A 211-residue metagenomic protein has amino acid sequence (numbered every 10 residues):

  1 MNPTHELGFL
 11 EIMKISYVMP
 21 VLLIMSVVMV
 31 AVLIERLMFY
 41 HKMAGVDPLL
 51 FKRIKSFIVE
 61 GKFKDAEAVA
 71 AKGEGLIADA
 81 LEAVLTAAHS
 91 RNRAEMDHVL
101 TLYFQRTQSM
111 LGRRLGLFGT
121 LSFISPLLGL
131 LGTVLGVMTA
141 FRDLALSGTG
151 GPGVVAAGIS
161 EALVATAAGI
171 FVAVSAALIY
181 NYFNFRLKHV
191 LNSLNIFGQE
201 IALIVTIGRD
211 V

Functional and structural regions predicted by a protein language model:
M1-F51: Hydrophobic membrane-targeting segments
E6-V18, T101-S122, P152-V164: Alpha-helical membrane-interface segments at transmembrane helix boundaries
S16, V30, A66, L81 (+3 more regions): Residue-level signature of catalytic and energy-coupling elements of molecular machines, predominantly ATP/GTP-dependent
M19-V32, G119-P126, V172-A176: Alpha-helical transmembrane segments of integral membrane proteins
E35, E161, E200: Acidic-residue sensor for enzyme active/binding pockets
A44-L131, L135-T149, N181-V211: Predominantly long cytosolic amphipathic alpha-helical stalk/bundle segments
S160-L178: Hydrophobic alpha-helical transmembrane segments of polytopic membrane proteins
